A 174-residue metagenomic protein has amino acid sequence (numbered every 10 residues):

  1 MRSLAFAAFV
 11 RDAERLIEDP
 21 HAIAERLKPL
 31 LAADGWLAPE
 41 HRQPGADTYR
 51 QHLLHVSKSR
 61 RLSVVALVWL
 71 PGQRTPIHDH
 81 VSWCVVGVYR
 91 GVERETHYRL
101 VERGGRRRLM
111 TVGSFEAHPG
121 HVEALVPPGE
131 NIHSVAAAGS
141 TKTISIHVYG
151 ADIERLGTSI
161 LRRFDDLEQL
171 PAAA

Functional and structural regions predicted by a protein language model:
M1-G35: N-terminal leader/capping segments at the start of a protein or of a new domain
Q43-P71: A short glycine-rich, His/Asp/Glu-containing loop-to-beta-strand
V65-D79, P127-E130: Conserved short histidine dyad/triad with adjacent acidic residue
S82-R99: Glycine- and acidic-residue-biased ligand/ion/polar-headgroup-sensing regions
V85-G87, S140-R155: A short hydrophobic beta-strand segment most commonly corresponding to one strand of the jelly-roll/cupin
L100-I132: Short acidic-glycine-tyrosine-enriched beta hairpin
P127-I146: Ligand-binding loop in jelly-roll beta-barrel domains
G157-R163: Mixed-charge, glycine-accented linear interaction segment located at domain edges/termini
